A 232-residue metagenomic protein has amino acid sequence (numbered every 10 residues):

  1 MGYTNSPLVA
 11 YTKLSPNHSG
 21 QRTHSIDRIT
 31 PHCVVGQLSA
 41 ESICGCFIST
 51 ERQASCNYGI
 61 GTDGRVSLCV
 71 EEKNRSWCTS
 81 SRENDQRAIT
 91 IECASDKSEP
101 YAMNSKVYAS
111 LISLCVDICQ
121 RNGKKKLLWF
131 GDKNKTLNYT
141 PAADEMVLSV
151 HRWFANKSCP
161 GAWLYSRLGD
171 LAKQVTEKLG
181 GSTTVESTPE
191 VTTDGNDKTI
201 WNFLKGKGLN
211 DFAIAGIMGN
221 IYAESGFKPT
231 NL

Functional and structural regions predicted by a protein language model:
M1-D85, T188, N196-G206: N-terminal catalytic cores of peptidoglycan-degrading enzymes
G2-T12, H18-T23, K97-E190: Basic/polar, cationic surfaces and motifs that engage anionic cell-wall and phosphate/carboxylate ligands
H24, N84, P100-Y108, E190-D197 (+1 more regions): Solvent-exposed, acidic/flexible segments
R28, A88, V147-S149: Structural preference for beta-strand elements that scaffold enzyme active sites
P31-G36, I60-D63, C69-K73, E92-D96 (+2 more regions): Active-site-proximal beta-strand/loop segments in catalytic clefts of secreted hydrolases
Y58, I91, L111: Divalent metal-coordination and catalytic microenvironments
V116-G123, L209, Y222-G226: Hydrophobic/aromatic-lined pockets within catalytic cores
D211-L232: Catalytic glycan-binding domains that act on GlcNAc-containing polysaccharides
